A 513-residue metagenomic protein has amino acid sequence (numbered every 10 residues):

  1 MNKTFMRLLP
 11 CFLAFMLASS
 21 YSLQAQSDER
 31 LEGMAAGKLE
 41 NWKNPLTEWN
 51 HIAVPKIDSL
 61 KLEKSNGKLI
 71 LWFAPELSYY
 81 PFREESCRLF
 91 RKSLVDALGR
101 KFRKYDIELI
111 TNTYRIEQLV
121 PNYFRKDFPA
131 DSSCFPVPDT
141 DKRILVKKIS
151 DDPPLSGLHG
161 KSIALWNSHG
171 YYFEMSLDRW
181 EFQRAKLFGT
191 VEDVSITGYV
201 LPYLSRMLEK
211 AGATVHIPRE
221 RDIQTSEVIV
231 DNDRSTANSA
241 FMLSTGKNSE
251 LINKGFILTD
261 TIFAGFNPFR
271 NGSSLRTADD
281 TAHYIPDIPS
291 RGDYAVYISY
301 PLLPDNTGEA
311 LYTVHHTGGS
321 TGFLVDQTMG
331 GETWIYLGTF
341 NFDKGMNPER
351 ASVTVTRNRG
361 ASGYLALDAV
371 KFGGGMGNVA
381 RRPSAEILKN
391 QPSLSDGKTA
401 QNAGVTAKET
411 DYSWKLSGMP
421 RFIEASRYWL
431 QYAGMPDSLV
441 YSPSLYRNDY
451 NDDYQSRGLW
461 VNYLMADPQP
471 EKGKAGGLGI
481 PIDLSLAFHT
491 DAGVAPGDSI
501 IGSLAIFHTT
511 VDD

Functional and structural regions predicted by a protein language model:
M1-P10: Bacterial N-terminal signal peptides that target proteins for export
P10-S20: Bacterial N-terminal signal peptides
Y21-A25: Sec/Tat signal peptide C-region and signal peptidase I cleavage site
Q26-N66, D141-I144: N-proximal, solvent-exposed amphipathic alpha-helical segments enriched in charged/polar residues
L71-E181, K371-P383, K389, S393-K415: Non-catalytic propeptide/linker segments at domain boundaries
S176-S195, T406-E409, S503-D512: A solvent-exposed, charged loop/short amphipathic helix patch at secondary-structure junctions
A211-A278, Y284-P289, P301-D305, H315-G331 (+3 more regions): Active-site-proximal helix/loop segments of hydrolytic enzymes
A295-Y297, D305-T313: Beta-strand acidic-aromatic groove motif in beta-rich domains, primarily in extracellular
